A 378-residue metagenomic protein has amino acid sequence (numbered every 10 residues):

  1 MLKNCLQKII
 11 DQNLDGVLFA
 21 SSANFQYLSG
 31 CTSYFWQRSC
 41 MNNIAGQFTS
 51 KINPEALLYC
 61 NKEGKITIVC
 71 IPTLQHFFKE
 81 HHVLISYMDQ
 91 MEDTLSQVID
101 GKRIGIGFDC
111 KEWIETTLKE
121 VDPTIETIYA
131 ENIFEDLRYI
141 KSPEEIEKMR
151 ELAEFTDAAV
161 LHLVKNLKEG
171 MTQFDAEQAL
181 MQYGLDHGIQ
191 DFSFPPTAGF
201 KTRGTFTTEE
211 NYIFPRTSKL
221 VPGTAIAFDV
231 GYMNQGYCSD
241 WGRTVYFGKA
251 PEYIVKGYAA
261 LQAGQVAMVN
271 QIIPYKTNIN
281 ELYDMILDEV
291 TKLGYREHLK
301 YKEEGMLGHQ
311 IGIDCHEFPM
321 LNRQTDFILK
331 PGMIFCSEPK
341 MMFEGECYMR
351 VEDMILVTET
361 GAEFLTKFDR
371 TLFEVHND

Functional and structural regions predicted by a protein language model:
M1-D378: Active-site neighborhoods and metal-handling regions in enzymes and metal-associated proteins
